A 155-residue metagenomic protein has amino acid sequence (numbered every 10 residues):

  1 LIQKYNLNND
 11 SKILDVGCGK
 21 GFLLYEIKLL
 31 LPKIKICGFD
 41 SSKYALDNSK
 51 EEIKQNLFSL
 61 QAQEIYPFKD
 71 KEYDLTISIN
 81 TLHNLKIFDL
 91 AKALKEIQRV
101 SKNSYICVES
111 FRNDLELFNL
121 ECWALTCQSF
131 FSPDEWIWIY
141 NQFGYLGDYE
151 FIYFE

Functional and structural regions predicted by a protein language model:
L1-Y5, N9-V16, K20-K69, L85-K92 (+2 more regions): Class I (Rossmann-like) S-adenosyl-L-methionine-dependent methyltransferase catalytic domain, capturing the SAM-binding
I77: A conserved beta-strand element that flanks and buttresses the S-adenosyl-L-methionine
T81: Hydrophobic adenine-recognition pocket in adenosine-nucleotide-binding enzymes
